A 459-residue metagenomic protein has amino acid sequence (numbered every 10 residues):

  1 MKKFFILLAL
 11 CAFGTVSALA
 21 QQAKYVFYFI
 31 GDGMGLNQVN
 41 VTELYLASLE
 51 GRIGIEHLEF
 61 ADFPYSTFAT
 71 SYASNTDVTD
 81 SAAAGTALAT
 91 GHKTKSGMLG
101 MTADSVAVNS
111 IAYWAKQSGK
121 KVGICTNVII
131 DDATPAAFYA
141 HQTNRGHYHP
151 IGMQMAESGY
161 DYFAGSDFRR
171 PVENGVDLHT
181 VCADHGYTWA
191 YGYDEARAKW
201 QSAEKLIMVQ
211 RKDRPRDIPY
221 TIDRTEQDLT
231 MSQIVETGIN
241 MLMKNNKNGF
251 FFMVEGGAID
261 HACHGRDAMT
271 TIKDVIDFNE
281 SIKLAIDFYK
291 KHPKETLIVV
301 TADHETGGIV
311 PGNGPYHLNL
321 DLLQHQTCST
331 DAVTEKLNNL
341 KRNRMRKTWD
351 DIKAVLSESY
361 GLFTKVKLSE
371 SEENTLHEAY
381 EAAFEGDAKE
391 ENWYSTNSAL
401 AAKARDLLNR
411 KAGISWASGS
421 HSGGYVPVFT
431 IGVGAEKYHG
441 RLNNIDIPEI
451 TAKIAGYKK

Functional and structural regions predicted by a protein language model:
F4-G14: Sec-dependent N-terminal signal peptides
T15-A20: Sec/Tat signal peptide C-region and signal peptidase I cleavage site
Q22-V26, G33, N37-Q38, E43 (+1 more regions): Active-site-adjacent structural elements in enzyme catalytic domains
K24-Y25, M34-N40, L44-T86, P135-K459: A post-motif C-terminal structural segment
Y28-F29, I124, V300: Structural beta-sheet core signal
G85-T86, H92-Y160, D167: Extracytoplasmic mature domains of secreted/periplasmic and thylakoid-lumen proteins
